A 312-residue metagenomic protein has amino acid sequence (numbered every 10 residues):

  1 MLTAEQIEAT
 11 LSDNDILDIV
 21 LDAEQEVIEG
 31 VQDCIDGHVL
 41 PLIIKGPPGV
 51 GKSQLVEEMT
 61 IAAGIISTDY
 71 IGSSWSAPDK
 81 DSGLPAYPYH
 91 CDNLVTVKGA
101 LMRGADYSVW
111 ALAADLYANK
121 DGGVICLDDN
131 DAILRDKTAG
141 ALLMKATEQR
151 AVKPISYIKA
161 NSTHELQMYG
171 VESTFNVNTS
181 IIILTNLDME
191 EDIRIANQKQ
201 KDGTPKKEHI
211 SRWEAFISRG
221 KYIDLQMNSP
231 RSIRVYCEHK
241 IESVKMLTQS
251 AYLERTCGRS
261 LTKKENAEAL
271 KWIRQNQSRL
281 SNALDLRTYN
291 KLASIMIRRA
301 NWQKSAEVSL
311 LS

Functional and structural regions predicted by a protein language model:
L2-I35: N-terminal pre-Walker A segment at the start of P-loop NTPase domains
D36-V56: Walker A/P-loop nucleotide-binding motif
I65-G123: Short glycine-rich substrate-engagement loop in P-loop NTPases that contacts/grips substrate
D121-I125, F175-I182: Loop/turn-to-beta-strand initiation segments
D128-N130: Walker B catalytic acidic pair
R135-N176, L184-N186: Conserved catalytic/switch belt of AAA+ P-loop NTPases
R194-R231: A short helix-turn-beta junction within AAA+ P-loop NTPase domains corresponding to the substrate/partner-engaging
I233-S309: Conserved AAA+ ATPase small/helical "lid" subdomain
